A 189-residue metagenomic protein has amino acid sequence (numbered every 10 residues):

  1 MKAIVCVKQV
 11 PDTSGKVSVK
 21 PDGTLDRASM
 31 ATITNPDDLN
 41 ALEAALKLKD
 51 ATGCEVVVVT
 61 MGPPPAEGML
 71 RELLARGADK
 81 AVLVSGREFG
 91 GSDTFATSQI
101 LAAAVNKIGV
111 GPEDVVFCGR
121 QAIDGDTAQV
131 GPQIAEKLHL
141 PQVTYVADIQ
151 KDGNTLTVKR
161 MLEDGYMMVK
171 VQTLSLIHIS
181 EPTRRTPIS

Functional and structural regions predicted by a protein language model:
M1-A3: Extreme N-terminal starter segment of soluble prokaryotic enzymes
K8-N35: Glycine-rich N-terminal loop/short-helix segment of MobA-like nucleotidyltransferase
D38-K49: Histidine-anchored nucleotide/phosphate-binding helix
G68-S98: A glycine-rich helix N-cap at a beta->alpha junction
V105-E113: Glycine-rich phosphate-binding loop signature in dinucleotide/nucleotide-binding domains
G125-L140: Short Gly/Thr/Asp-enriched flexible loops that form oxyanion-binding sites at enzyme active sites
I149-L174: Anionic-ligand binding region
H178-P182, T186-S189: Single conserved hydrophobic/aromatic residue that forms the stacking wall/gate of nucleotide- or nucleobase-binding
